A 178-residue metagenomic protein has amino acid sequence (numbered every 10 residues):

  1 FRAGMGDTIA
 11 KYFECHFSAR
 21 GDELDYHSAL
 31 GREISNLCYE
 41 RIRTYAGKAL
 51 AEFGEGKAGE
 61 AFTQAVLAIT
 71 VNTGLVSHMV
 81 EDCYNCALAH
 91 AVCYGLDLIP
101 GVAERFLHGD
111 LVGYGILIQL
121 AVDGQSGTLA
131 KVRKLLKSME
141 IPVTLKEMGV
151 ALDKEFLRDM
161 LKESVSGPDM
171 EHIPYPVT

Functional and structural regions predicted by a protein language model:
F1-I34: A glycine/threonine-rich phosphate-anchoring loop and its flanking beta-alpha core in nucleotide/phosphate-binding
D7-E14, L67, Y94, L117-I118 (+1 more regions): Generic alpha-helical structural context detector
Y12-R20, A49, N72, I99 (+2 more regions): A short secondary-structure junction motif
L24-K134: Active-site segments that bind and position negatively charged phosphate/pyrophosphate groups
Q125-T178: C-terminal charged capping/lid subdomain of soluble metabolic enzymes
